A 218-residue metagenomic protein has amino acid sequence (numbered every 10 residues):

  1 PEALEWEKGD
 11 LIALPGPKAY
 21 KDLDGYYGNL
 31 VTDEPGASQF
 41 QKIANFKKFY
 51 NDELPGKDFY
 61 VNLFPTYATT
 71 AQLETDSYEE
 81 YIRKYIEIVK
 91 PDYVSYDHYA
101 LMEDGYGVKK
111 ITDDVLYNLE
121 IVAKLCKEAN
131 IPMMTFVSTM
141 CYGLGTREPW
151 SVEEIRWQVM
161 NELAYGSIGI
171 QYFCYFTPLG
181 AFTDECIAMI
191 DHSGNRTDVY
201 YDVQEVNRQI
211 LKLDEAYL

Functional and structural regions predicted by a protein language model:
P1-L218: Glycan-processing catalytic domains of CAZymes
